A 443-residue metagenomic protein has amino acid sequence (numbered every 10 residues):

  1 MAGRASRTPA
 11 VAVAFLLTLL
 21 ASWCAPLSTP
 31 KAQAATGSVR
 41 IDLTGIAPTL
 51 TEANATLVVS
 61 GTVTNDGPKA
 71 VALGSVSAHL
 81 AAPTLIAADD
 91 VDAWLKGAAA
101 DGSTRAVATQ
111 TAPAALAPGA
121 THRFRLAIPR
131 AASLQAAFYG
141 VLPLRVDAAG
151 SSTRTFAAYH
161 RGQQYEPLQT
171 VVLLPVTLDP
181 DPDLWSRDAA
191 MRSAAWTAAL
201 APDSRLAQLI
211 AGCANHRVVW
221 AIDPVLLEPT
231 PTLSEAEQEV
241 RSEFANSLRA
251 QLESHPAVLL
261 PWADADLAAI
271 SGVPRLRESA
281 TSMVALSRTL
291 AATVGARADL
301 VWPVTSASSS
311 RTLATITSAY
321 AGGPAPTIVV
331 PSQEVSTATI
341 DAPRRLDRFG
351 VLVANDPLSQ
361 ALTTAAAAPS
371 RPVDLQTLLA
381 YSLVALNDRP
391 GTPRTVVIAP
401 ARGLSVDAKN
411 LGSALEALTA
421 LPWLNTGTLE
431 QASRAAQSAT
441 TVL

Functional and structural regions predicted by a protein language model:
A12-A25: Bacterial N-terminal signal peptides
Q33-E52: Low-complexity, acidic Ser/Thr/Pro/Gly-rich terminal tails and inter-domain linkers that flank the onset of structured
T62-A70: Asparagine-centered strand-capping/turn motif at beta-strand->loop junctions
H79-G102: Short aromatic-acidic-glycine turn motif
A98-L134: Intrinsically disordered, low-complexity Pro/Gly/Ser/Thr-rich segments with frequent PxxP/GP/PP motifs and embedded
A132-L144: Short glycine/proline/serine/threonine-rich loop/turn segments at secondary-structure transition edges
T155, Y159-A250, I398: Active-site beta->alpha N-cap acidic-glycine motif
Q208-A214, V218, S282-W302, S306-L443: Catalytic grooves of carbohydrate-active enzymes
